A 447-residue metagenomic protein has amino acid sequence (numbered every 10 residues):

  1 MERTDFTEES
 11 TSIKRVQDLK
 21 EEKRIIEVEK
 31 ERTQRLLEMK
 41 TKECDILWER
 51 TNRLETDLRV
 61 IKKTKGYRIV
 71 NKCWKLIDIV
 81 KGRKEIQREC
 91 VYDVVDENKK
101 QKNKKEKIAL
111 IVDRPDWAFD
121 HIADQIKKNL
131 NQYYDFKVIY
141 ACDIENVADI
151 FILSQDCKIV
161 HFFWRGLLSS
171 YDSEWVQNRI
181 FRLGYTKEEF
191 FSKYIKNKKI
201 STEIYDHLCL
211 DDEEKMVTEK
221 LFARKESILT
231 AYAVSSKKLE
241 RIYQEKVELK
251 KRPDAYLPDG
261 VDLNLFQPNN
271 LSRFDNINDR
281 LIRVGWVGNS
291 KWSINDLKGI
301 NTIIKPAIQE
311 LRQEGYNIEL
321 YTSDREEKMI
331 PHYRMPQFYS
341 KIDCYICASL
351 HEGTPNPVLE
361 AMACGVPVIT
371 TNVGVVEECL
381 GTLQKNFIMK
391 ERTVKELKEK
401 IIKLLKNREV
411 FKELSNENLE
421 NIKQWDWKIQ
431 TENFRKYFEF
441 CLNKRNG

Functional and structural regions predicted by a protein language model:
M1-K102: Boundary detector for helix-to-coil junctions that initiate low-complexity/charged tails
L210-E213, E245, G260-R280, R445: Acidic anion/phosphate-binding donor-loop and adjacent secondary structure in glycosyltransferase catalytic cores
D211-K220, S227-P253: A short, active-site helix/loop in glycosyltransferases that binds the activated sugar's phosphate group
N276-E327: Conserved catalytic-core segment of nucleotide-activated headgroup transferases in glycan assembly
L350: Aromatic "clamp/platform" in nucleotide-sugar-dependent glycosyltransferases that forms part of the donor/acceptor
P367-T370: Short hydrophobic beta-strand element within catalytic cores of glycosyltransferases and related nucleotide-activated
T382-V394, K403-R408: Conserved acidic donor-binding segment of nucleotide-sugar-dependent glycosyltransferases
E409-F440: A charged, aromatic-enriched C-terminal amphipathic alpha-helix characteristic of glycosyltransferases across folds
